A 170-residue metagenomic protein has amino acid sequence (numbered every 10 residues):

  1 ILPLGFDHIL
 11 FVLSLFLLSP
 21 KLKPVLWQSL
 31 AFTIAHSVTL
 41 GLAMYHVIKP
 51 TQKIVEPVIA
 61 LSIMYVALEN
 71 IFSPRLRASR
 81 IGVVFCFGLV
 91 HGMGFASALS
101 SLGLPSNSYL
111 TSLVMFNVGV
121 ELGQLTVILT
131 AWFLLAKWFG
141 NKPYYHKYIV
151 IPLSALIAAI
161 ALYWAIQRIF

Functional and structural regions predicted by a protein language model:
I1-F170: Membrane metalloprotein/metal-transporter helix-bundle signature
